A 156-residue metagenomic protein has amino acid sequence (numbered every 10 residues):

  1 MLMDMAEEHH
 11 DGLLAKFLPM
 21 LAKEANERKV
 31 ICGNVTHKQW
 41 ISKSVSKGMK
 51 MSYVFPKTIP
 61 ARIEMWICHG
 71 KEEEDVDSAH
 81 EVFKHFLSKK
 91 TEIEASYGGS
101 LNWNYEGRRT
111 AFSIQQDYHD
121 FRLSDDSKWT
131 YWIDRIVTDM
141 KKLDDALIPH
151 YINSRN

Functional and structural regions predicted by a protein language model:
L2-Y118: Polyanion-binding interface signature
L13, K84-E94, D120-N156: Ampiphathic alpha-helical segments that act as solvent-exposed interaction surfaces
